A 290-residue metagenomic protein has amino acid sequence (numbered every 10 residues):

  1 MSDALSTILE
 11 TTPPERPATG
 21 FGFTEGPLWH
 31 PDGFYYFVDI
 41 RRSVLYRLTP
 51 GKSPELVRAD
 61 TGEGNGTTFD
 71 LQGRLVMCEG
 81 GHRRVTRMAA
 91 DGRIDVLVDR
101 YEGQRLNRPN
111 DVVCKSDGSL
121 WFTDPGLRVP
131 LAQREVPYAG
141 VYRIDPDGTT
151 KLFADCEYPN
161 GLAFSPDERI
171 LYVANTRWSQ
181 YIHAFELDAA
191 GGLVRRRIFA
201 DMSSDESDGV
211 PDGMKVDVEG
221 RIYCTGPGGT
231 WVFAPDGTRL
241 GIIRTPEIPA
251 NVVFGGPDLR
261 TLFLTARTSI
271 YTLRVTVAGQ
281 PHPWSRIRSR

Functional and structural regions predicted by a protein language model:
M1-P13, D32-G33, R42, Q133 (+2 more regions): Blade/loop signatures of beta-propeller domains
P13, T19-Y35, D60-E79, R84 (+5 more regions): Beta-rich, blade/repeat-based domains predominating in secreted/periplasmic proteins but also intracellular
P13-A18, S53-R58, D95-E102, G148-A154 (+2 more regions): A short beta-strand motif characteristic of beta-propeller blades
D32-A59: Beta-propeller domains
I40-R41, G80-G81, L127-A139, T176-Q180 (+1 more regions): Short, solvent-exposed loop/turn segments at conserved positions within beta-propeller repeat blades
V44-Y46, R84-T86, A139-Y142, Y181-H183 (+2 more regions): A short loop-to-beta-strand structural motif that recurs across blades of beta-propeller domains
A184-G192, V275-H282: Short loop/turn segments immediately following beta-strands, especially the blade-tip and inter-blade linker loops
V253-R290: Blade-level signature of beta-propeller repeat domains, shared across WD40, Kelch, NHL, RCC1 and BNR/Asp-box propellers
